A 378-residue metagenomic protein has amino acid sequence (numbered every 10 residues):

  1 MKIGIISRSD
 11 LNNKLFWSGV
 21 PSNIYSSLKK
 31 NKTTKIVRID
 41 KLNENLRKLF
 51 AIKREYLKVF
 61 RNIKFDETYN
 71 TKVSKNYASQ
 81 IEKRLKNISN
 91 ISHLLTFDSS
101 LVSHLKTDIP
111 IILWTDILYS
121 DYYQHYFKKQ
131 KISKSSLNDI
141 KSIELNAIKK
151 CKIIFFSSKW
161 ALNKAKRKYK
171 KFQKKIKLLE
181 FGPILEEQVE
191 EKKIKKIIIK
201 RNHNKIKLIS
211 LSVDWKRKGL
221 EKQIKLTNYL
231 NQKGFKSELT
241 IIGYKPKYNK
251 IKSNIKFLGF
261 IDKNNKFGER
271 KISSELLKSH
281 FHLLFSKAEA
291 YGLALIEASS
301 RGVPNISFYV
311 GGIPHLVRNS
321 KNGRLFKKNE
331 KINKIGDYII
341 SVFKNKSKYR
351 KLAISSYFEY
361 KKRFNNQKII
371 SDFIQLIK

Functional and structural regions predicted by a protein language model:
S133-I154: Membrane-proximal helix-turn-helix segments that form the acceptor-binding/catalytic region of lipid-linked
K150, F155, L162-P183: Helix-loop-beta element that forms the nucleotide-linked donor phosphate-binding surface in glycosyltransferases
F155, I198-L220, I224-N228: Conserved donor-binding/catalytic core segment of Leloir-type glycosyltransferases
G243-E275, F281: Nucleotide-activated donor-binding/catalytic signature segment of Leloir-type glycosyltransferases, i.e., the conserved
K287: Aromatic "clamp/platform" in nucleotide-sugar-dependent glycosyltransferases that forms part of the donor/acceptor
P304-S307: Short hydrophobic beta-strand element within catalytic cores of glycosyltransferases and related nucleotide-activated
P314-I339: Change "using UDP/GDP/dTDP sugars" to "using nucleotide sugars
S341, K348-R363, D372: A short, well-ordered alpha-helix in the C-terminal region of glycosyltransferases
